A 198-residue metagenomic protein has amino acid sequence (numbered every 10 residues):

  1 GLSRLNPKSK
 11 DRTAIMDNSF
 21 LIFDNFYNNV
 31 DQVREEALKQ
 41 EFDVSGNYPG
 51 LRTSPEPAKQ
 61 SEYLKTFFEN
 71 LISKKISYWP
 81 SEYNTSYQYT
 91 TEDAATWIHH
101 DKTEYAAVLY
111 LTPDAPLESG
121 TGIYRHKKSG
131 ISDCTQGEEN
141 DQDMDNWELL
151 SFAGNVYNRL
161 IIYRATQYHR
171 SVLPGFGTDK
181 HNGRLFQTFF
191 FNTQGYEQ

Functional and structural regions predicted by a protein language model:
R4, K10-T96, G120: Non-heme Fe(II)/2-oxoglutarate
T90-Q198: Catalytic core of non-heme Fe(II) oxygenases with the double-stranded beta-helix
